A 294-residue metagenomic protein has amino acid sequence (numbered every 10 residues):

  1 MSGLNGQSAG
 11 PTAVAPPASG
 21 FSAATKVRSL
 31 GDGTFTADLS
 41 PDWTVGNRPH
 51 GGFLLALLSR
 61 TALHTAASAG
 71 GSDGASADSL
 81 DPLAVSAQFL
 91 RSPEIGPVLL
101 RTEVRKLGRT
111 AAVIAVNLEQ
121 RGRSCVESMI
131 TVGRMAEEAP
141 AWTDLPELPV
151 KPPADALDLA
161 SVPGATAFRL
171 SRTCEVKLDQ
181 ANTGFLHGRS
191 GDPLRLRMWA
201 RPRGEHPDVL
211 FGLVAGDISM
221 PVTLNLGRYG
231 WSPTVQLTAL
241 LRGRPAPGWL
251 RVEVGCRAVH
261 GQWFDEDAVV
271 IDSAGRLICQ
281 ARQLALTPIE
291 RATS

Functional and structural regions predicted by a protein language model:
M1-S294: Terminal targeting signals and extreme-terminal segments of soluble enzymes
